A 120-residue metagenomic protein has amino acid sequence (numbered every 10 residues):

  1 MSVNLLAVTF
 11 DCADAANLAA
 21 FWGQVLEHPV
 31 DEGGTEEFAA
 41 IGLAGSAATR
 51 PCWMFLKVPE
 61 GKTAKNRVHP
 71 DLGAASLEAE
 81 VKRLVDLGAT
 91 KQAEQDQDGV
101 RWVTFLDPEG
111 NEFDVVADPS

Functional and structural regions predicted by a protein language model:
S2, T9-C52, E80, D86 (+2 more regions): Core segments of cupin and vicinal oxygen chelate
L5-C12, I41, V58-R83, R101-L106: Vicinal oxygen chelate
P29-V30, G61, G110-F113: Amphipathic alpha-helical interaction segments
G45, P59, S76, Q95 (+2 more regions): Short, flexible active-site-adjacent loop segments at beta-strand->alpha-helix junctions, enriched in small/polar
P51-L56, D114: Conserved beta-strand in the GNAT
L84-D86, T90-A117: Short, compact, well-ordered microdomains
